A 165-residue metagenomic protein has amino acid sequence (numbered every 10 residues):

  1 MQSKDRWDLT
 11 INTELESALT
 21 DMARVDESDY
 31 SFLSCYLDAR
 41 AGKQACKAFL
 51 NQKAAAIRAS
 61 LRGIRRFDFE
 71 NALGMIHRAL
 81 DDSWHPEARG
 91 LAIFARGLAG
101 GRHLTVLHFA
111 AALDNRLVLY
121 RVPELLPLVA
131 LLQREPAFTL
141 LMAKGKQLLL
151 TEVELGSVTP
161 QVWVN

Functional and structural regions predicted by a protein language model:
M1-L131: Non-catalytic, solvent-exposed interaction/assembly segments
L104-H108, E152-L155, W163: Short acidic, glycine/serine/threonine-rich loops at helix termini
V118-R121, T159-N165: Long, charge-dense
R134-V158: Gly/Thr-rich phosphate-binding beta-strand-loop-beta motif of the actin/hexokinase/Hsp70
